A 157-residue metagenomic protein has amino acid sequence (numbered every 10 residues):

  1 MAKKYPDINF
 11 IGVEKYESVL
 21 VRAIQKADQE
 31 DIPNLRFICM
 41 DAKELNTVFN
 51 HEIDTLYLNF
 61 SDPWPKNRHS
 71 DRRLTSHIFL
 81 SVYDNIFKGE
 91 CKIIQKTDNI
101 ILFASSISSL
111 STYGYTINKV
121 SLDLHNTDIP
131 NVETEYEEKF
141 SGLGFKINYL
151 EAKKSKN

Functional and structural regions predicted by a protein language model:
M1, I8-I11: Short beta-strand element of Class I
G12, F37, Q95: Conserved SAM-binding loop
Y16: Conserved SAM/SAH-binding beta-strand->alpha-helix loop
A23-T55: S-adenosyl-L-methionine
I53-L74: A short SAM/SAH-binding and catalytic strip from SAM-dependent methyltransferases
R68-S70, I93-Y113: Conserved class I S-adenosyl-L-methionine
R73-K92: A short glycine-rich, Lys/Arg-flanked "PGG" loop and its adjoining helix->strand segment in the class I
F103-N157: Class I S-adenosyl-L-methionine
